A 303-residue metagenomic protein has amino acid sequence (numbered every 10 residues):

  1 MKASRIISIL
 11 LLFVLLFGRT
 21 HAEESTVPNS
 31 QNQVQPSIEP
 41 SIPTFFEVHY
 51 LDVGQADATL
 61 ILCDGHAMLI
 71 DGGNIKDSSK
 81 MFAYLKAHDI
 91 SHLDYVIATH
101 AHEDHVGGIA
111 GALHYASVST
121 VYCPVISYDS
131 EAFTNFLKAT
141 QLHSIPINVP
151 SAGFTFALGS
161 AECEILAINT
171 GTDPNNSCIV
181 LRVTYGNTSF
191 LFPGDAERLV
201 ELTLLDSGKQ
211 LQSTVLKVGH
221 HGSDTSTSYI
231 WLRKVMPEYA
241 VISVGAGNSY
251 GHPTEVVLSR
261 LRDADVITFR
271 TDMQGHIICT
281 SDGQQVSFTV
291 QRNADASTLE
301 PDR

Functional and structural regions predicted by a protein language model:
K2-I6, F13-R303: Non-globular, low-confidence helical/coil segments that flank catalytic cores
